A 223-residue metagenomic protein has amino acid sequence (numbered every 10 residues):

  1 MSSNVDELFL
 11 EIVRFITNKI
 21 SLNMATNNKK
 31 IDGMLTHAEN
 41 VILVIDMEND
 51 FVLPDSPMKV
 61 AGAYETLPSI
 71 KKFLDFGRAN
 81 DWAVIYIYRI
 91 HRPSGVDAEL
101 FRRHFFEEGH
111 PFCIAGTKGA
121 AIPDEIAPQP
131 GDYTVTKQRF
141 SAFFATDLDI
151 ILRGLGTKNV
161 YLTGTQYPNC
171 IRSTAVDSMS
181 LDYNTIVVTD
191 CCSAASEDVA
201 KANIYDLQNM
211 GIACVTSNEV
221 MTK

Functional and structural regions predicted by a protein language model:
S2-V41, K72-N80, R92-G95, R103-K223: Active-site-adjacent betaalpha module
V41-D50: Acidic-leg catalytic submotif of subtilisin-like serine proteases
M47, R89, D190: Active-site loop/turn elements of alpha/beta-hydrolase fold enzymes, especially the short glycine-/histidine-rich
D50-L53, S94-V96: Short acidic/His/Gly/Ser-rich catalytic and metal-binding motifs that mark active-site loops of diverse hydrolases
L53-M58, E99-R102: Surface-exposed, active-site-proximal loop segments in enzymatic domains
S56-A63, P111: Short glycine-enriched, charge-decorated loop/helix-capping segments at active-site entrances that position
V60-K72: Loop-to-helix element that buttresses phosphate recognition and phosphoryl-transfer chemistry
D81-I85: Metal-dependent active-site segment of extracytoplasmic phospho-/sulfohydrolases and closely related
